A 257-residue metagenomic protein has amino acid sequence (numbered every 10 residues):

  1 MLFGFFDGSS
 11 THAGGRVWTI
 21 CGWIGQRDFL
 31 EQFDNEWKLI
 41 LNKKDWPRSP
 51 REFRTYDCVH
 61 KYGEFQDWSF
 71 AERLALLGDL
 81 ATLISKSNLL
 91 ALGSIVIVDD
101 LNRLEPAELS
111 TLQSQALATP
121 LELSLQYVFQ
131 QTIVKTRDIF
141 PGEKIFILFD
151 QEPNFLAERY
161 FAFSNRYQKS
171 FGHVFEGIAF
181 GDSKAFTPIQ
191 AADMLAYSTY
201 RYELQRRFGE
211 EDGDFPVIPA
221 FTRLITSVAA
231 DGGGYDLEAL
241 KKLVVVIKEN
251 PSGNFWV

Functional and structural regions predicted by a protein language model:
M1-V257: Phosphate-ester processing/binding pockets and catalytic centers
